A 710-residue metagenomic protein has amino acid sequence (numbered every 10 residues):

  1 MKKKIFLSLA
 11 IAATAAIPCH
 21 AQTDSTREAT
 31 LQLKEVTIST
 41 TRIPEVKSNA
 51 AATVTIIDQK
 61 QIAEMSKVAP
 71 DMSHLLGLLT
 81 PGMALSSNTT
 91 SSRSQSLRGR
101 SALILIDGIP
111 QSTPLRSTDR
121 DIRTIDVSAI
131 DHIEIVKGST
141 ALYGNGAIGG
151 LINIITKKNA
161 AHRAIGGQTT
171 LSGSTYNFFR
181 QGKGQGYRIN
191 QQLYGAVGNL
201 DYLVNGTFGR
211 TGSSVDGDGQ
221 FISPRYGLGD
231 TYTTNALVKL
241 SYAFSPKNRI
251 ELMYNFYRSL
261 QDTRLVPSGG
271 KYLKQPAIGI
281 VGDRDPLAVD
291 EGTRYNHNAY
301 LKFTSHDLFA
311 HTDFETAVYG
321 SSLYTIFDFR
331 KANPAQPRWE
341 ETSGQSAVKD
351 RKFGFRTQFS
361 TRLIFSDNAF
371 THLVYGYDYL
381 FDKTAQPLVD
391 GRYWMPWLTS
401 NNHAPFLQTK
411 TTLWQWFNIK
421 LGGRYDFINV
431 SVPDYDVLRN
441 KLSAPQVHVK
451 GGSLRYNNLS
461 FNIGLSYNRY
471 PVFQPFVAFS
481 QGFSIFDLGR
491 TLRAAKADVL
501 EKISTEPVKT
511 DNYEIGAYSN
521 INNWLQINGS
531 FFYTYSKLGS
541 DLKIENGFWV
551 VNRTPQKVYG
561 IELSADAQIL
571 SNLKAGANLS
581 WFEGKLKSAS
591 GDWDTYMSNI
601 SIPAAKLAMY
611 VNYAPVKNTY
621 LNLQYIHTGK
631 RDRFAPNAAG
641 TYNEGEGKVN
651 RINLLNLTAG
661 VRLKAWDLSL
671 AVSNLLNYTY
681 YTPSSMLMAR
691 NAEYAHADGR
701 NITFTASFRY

Functional and structural regions predicted by a protein language model:
S73-T113: Extracytoplasmic beta-strand/coil segments of soluble accessory domains associated with Gram-negative outer-membrane
I109-K137, Q191: Short acidic/polar hinge/loop motifs at secondary-structure boundaries that mediate gating or recognition
V127-Q168, R709: A beta-strand signature from Gram-negative outer-membrane beta-barrel systems, especially the internal plug domain
G182-G212, D216-R264, T361, F365-D367 (+2 more regions): Transmembrane beta-barrel wall of Gram-negative outer-membrane proteins
S214, A575, K617, H627-P636 (+1 more regions): C-terminal beta-signal and adjacent terminal beta-strands/loops of Gram-negative outer-membrane beta-barrel proteins
A243-Y257, A288-L442, S466-P471, I521-Y533 (+2 more regions): Face-selective signature of the C-terminal outer-membrane beta-barrel domain
L260, V266-L273, F381-A385, F427-Q446 (+8 more regions): Surface-exposed extracellular loop regions of Gram-negative outer-membrane beta-barrel proteins, predominantly
L380, F531-Y535, N552-A638, L676 (+1 more regions): Gram-negative outer-membrane beta-barrel transporters
